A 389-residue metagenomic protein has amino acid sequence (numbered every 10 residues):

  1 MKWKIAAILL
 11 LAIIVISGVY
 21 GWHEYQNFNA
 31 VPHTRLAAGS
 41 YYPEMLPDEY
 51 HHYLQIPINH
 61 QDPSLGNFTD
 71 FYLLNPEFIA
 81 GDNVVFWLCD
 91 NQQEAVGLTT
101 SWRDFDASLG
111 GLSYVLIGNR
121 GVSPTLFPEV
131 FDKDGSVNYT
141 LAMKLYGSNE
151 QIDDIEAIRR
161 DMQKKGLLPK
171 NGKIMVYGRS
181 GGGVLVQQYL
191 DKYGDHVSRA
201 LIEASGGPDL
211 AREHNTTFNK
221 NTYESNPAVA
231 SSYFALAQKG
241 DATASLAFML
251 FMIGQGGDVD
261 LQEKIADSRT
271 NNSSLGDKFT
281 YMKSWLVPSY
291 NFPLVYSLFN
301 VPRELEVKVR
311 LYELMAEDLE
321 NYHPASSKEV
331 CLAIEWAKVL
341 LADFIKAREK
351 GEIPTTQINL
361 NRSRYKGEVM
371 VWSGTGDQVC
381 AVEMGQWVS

Functional and structural regions predicted by a protein language model:
M1-I16: N-terminal Sec-pathway targeting helices
I8-L10, R35, A235, V339-L340: Acidic/proline-rich low-complexity IDRs
L9-I13, D241-A242, D377: Residues at the start of alpha-helices and the adjacent loop-to-helix junctions
I14-P32: Membrane-interface motif at the C-terminal end of an N-terminal transmembrane signal
N27-P43: N-terminal low-complexity, Pro/Thr/Ser-rich intrinsically disordered segments that act as propeptides or flexible
Y41-G240, S326, V330-L341, P354-R362 (+1 more regions): Gly/Pro-rich cap/lid or specificity-loop segments adjacent to the active site
A235-I358: Alpha/beta-hydrolase fold active-site neighborhood
L246, S363-V369: Short, proline-enriched alpha-helix->beta-strand connector loops that line the catalytic pocket of alpha/beta-hydrolase
